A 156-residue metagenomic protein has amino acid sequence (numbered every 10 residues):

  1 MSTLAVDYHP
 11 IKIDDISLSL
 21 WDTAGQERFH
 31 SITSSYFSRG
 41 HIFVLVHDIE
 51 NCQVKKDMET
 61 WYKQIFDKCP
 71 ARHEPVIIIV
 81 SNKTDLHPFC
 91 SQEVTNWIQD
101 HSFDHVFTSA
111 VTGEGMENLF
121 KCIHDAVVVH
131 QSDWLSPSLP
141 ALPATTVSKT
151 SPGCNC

Functional and structural regions predicted by a protein language model:
M1-L135, C154-C156: TRAFAC-class small GTPase G-domain
S136-V147: Post-kinase regulatory C-tail/linker adjacent to protein kinase catalytic domains
T146-C156: Polybasic, Ser/Thr-rich amphipathic helices
